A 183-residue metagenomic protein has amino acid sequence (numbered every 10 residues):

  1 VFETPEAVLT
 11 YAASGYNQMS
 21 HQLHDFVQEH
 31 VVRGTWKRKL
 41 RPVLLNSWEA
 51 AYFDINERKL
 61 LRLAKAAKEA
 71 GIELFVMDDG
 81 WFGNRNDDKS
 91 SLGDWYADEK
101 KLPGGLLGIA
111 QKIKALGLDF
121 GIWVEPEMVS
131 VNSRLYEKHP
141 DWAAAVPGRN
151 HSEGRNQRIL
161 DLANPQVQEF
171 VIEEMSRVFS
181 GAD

Functional and structural regions predicted by a protein language model:
V1-A13: Short Pro-Gly-centered flexible turn/kink motifs
Y11-G34, I72-D79, G105-E153: Glycine-rich, aromatic-flanked loop segments that form ligand/cofactor-binding clefts across common enzyme folds
K39-I55, I72-G80, D87: Substrate-binding groove/exosite segments of carbohydrate-active enzymes
L40-P42, E49-F53, D98, P126-A182: Active-site-adjacent "subsite" loops/lids of carbohydrate-active enzymes
K59-F82, G181-A182: Catalytic domains of carbohydrate-active enzymes, especially glycoside hydrolases
R62-K65, G104-Q111, A115, E173 (+1 more regions): Alpha-helical scaffolding segments of alpha/beta enzyme cores, especially the outer helices of TIM-barrel or partial
K89-P103, W142-A143: Glycine-rich tight-turn/loop motif centered on a GG-T
